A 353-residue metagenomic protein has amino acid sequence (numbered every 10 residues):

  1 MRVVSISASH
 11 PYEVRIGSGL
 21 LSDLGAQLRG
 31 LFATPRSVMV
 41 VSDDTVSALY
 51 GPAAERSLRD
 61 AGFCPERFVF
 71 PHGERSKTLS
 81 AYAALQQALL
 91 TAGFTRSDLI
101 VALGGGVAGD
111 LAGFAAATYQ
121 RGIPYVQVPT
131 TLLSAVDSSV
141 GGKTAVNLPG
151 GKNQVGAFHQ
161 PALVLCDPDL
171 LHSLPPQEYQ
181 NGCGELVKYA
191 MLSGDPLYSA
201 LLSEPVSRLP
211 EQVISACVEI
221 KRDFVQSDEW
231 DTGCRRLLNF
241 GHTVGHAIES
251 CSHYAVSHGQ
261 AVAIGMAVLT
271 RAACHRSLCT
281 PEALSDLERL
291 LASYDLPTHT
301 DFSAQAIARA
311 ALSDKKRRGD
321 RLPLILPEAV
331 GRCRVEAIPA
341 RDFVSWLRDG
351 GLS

Functional and structural regions predicted by a protein language model:
M1-L99: ATP/NTP phosphate-donor binding region
F32, G93-T95, T118-Q120, N147-L148 (+5 more regions): Solvent-exposed alpha-helices and their adjacent loops that cap or buttress functional pockets in soluble metabolic
L85, A112-A116, L186, I248 (+1 more regions): Buried hydrophobic packing segments
V107-F114, A135-V136, A247: Short glycine/serine/threonine-rich phosphate/pyrophosphate-binding segments that cradle anionic phosphate groups
F114-P205: A glycine/threonine-rich phosphate-anchoring loop and its flanking beta-alpha core in nucleotide/phosphate-binding
G184-L186, L278-S353: C-terminal charged capping/lid subdomain of soluble metabolic enzymes
S199-A306: Active-site segments that bind and position negatively charged phosphate/pyrophosphate groups
